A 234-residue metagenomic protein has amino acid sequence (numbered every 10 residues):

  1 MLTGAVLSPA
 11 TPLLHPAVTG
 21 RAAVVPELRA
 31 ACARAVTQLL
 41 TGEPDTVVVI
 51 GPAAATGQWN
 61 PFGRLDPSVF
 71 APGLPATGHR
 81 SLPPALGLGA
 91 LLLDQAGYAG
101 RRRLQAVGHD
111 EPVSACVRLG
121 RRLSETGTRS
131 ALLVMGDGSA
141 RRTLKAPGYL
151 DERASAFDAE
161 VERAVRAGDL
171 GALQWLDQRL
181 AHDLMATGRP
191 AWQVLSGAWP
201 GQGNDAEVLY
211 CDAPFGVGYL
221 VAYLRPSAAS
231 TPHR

Functional and structural regions predicted by a protein language model:
M1-S81, L86: A short aromatic-anchored loop/beta-hairpin motif
T3-V6, T46-V48, R103-L104, S130-L133 (+1 more regions): Structural motif
L28-T37, G89, C116-G120, W192: Short, hydrophobic/amphipathic alpha-helical packing segments that form internal helix faces or helix-helix interfaces
A76-R121: Cap/lid and interdomain-hinge subdomains that line or gate substrate/regulatory clefts in soluble alpha/beta enzymes
D110-A159: Active-site beta-strand/loop microenvironment that shapes enzyme catalytic pockets
V165-C211: Polyanion-binding loop/helix "lid" in catalytic or ligand-binding cores
W199-R234: Long, Lys/Arg- and hydrophobic-enriched amphipathic alpha-helices
